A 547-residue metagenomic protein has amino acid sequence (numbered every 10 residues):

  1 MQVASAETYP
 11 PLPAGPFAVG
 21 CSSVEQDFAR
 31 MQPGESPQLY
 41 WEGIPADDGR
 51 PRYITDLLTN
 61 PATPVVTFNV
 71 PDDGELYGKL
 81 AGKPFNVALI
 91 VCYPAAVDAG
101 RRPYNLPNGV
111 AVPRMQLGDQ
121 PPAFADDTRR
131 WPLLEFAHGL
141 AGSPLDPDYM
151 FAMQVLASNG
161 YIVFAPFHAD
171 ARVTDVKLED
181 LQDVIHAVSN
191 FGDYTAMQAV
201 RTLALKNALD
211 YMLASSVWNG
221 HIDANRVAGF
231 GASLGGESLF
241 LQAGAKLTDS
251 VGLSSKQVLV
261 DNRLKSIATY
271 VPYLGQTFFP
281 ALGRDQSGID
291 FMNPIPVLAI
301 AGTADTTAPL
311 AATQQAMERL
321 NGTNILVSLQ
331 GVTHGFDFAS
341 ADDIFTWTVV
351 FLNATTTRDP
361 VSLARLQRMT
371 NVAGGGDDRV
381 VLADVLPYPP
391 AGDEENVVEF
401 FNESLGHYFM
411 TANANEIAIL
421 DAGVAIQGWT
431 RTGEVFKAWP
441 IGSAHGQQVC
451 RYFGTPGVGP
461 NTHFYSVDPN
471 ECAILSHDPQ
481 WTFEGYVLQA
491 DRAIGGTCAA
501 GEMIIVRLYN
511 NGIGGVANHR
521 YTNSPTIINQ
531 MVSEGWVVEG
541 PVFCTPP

Functional and structural regions predicted by a protein language model:
S5-R129, I162: Short conserved active-site loop signatures built around small residues
T8, G331, F338-A391: Alpha/beta-hydrolase-fold serine-hydrolase catalytic core, especially in secreted/extracellular enzymes
A99-R101, A123-V176, T306-T307: Short substrate-entry loop that stabilizes the transition state in hydrolases
A125, L253-S328: The feature captures the conserved acid-bearing segment of alpha/beta-hydrolase catalytic domains
L140, L234, T303-T306, G331-T333: Acidic beta-to-alpha connecting loop that harbors the catalytic carboxylate
V184-N219, A224: Alpha/beta-hydrolase active-site loop
A208-L282: Primarily recognizes the serine-hydrolase "nucleophile elbow" in alpha/beta-hydrolase and SGNH/GDSL folds
G392-P547: Extracellular glycan-binding segments that recognize GlcNAc-based cell-wall polysaccharides
